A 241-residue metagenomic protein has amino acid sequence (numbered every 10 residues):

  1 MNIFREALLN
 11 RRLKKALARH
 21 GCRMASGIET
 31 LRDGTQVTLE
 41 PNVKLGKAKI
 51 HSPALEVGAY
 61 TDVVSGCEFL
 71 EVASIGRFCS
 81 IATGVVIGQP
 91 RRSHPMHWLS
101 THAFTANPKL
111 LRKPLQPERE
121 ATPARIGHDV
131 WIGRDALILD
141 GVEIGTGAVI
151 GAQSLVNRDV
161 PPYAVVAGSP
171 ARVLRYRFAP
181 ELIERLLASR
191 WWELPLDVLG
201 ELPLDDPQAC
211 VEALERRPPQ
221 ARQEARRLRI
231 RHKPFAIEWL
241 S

Functional and structural regions predicted by a protein language model:
N2-R12, G27-I28, S100-I138, P170-S241: C-terminal segments of enzyme domains that contribute to small-molecule binding surfaces
G21-L39, K44-V142: Flexible, glycine/small-residue-enriched loop-and-beta-strand segment within the central core of proteins
D62, W131, V149, V165-V166: Short-chain dehydrogenase/reductase
R91-R92, V160, Y176-R177: Conserved catalytic-core motifs of eukaryotic protein kinase domains, centered on the activation segment
R134, A152, P162: Catalytic-loop Lys-Pro-X-Asn motif of eukaryotic-like protein kinases
G145-A148, P161-Y163: Conserved catalytic segment of ABC-fold P-loop ATPases
V149-L155: A generic "structured core" feature
P162, A167-P170: Acidic, glycine-centered active-site loop in nucleotide-sugar glycosyltransferases
